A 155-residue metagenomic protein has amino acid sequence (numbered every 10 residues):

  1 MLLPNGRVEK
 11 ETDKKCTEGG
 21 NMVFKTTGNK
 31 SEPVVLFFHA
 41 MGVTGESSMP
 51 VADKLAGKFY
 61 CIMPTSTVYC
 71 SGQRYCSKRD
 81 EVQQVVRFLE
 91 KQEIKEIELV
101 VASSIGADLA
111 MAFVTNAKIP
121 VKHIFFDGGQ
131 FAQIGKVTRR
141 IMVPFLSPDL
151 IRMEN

Functional and structural regions predicted by a protein language model:
M1-K14: An N-terminal hydrophobic leader/cap segment in hydrolases
G20-S71: Conserved HGGG/HGGXW glycine-rich cap/lid loop of the alpha/beta-hydrolase fold
P33-V34, L99, H123: Structural motif
V43-E46, A52, D80, I141 (+1 more regions): Ligand-binding pocket scaffold of soluble enzyme catalytic domains
P50, A112-N116: Active-site signature of alpha/beta-hydrolase-fold catalytic machinery across serine- and Asp/Cys-nucleophile hydrolases
M63-L99: Active-site loop/oxyanion-hole signature of alpha/beta-hydrolase fold enzymes
V101-G106, A110: Gly/Ala-rich beta-loop-alpha elbow adjacent to hydrolase catalytic centers
T115-N116, V121-L150: Flexible "cap/lid" loop of the alpha/beta hydrolase fold
